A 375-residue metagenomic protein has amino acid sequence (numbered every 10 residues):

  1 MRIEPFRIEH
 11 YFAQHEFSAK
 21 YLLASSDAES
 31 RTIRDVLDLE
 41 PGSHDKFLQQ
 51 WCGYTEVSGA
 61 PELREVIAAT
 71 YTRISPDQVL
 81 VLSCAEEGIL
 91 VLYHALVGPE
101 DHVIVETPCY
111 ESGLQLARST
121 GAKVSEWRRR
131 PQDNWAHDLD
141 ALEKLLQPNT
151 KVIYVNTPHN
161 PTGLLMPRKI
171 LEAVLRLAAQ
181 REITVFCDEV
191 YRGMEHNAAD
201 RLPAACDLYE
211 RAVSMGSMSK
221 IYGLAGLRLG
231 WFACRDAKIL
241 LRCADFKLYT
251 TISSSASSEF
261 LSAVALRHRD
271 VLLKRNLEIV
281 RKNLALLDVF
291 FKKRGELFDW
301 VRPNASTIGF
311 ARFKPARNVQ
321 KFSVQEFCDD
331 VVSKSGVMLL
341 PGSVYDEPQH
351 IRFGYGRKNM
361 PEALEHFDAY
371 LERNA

Functional and structural regions predicted by a protein language model:
R2-C84, V91, R267-H268, N374-A375: N-terminal small-domain helix-loop-helix segment of the aminotransferase-like
D27, G42, A69, S75-A375: PLP-dependent class I/II
